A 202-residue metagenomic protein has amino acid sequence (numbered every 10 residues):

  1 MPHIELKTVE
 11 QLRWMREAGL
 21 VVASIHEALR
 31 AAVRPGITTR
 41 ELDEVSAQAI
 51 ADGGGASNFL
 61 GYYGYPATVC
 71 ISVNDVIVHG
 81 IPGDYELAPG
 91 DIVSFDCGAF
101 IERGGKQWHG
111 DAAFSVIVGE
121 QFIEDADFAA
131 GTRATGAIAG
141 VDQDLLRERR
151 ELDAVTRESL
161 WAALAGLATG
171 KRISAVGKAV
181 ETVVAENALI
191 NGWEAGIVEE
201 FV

Functional and structural regions predicted by a protein language model:
M1-V202: Active-site neighborhoods and metal-handling regions in enzymes and metal-associated proteins
